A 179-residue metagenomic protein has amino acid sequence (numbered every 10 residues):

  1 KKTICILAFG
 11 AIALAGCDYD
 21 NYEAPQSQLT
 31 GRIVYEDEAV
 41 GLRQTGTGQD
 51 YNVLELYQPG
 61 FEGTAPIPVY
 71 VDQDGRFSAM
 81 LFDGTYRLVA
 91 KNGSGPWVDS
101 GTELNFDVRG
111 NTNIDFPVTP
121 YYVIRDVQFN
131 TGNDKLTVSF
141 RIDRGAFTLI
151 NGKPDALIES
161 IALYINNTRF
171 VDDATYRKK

Functional and structural regions predicted by a protein language model:
A13-G16: C-terminal motif of bacterial Sec signal peptides marking the signal peptidase cleavage site
P25-L29, D134-V138: Structural beta-strand segments of beta-rich domains
S27-E38, G75: A short, amphipathic beta-strand motif
I33-R43, R141-K153: Short amphipathic, basic-aromatic surface patches that mediate peripheral association with negatively charged
E36-E62, D155-E159: Short, ordered, surface-exposed loop/turn motifs in non-cytosolic proteins
Q58-D74: Short, acidic Ser/Thr/Gly-rich low-complexity loop/linker segments typical of extracellular and cell-surface proteins
G75-P96: A short, solvent-exposed beta-strand micro-motif common in secreted/extracellular proteins
G93-Y121: Structured interaction patches on ligand/partner-binding surfaces of diverse proteins
